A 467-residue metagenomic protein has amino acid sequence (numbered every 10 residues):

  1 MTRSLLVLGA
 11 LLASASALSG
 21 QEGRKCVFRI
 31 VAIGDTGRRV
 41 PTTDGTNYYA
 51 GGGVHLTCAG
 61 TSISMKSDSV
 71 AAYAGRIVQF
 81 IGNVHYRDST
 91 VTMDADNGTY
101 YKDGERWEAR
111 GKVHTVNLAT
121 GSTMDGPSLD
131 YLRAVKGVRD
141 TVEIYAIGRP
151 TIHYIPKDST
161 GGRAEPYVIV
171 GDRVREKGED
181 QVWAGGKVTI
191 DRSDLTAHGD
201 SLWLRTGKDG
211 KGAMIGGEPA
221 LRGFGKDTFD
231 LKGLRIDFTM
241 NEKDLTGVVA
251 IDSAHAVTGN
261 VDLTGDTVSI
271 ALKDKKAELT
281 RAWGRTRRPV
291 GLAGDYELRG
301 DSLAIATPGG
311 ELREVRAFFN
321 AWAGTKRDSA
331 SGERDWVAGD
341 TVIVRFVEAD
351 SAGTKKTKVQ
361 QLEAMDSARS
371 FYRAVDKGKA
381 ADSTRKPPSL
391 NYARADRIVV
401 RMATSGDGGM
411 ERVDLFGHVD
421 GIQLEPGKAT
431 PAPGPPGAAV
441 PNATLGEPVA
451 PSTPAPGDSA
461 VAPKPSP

Functional and structural regions predicted by a protein language model:
L5-A15: Bacterial N-terminal signal peptides
G20-P467: N-terminal amphipathic/hydrophobic interface segments
